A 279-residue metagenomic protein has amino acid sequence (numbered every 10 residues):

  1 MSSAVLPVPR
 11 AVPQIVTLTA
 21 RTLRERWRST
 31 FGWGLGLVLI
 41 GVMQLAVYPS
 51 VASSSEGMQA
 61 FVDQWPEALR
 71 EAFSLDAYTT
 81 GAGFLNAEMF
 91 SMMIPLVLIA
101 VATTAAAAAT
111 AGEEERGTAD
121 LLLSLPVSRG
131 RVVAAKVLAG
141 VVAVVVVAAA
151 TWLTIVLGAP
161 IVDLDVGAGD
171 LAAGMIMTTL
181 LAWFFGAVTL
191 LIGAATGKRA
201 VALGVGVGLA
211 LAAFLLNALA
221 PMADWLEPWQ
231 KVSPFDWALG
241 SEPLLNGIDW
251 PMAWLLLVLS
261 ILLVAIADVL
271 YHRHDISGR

Functional and structural regions predicted by a protein language model:
M1-R28, V97-A102, A159-I192: Alpha-helical transmembrane segments and their immediate interhelical/interface regions in integral membrane proteins
S2-V12, R26, V38, M43-G83 (+1 more regions): Terminal transmembrane helical anchor/hairpin motif
V16-G41, K198-V207: Alpha-helical transmembrane segments and their helix-start/interface "positive-inside/aromatic belt" motifs in integral
V38, V42, A134-L190, T196: Secretory targeting signals
N86-G112, V207: Long, hydrophobic alpha-helical segments
A100-T103, A139-A143, G169-G174, M222 (+1 more regions): Short alpha-helical transmembrane interface motifs in multi-pass membrane proteins
A102-A106, T154, A187-V188, P234 (+1 more regions): Hydrophobic/aromatic residues in alpha-helical transmembrane segments
A109-V141: Helix-loop-helix units of permease transmembrane domains in multi-pass membrane transporters, especially ABC
